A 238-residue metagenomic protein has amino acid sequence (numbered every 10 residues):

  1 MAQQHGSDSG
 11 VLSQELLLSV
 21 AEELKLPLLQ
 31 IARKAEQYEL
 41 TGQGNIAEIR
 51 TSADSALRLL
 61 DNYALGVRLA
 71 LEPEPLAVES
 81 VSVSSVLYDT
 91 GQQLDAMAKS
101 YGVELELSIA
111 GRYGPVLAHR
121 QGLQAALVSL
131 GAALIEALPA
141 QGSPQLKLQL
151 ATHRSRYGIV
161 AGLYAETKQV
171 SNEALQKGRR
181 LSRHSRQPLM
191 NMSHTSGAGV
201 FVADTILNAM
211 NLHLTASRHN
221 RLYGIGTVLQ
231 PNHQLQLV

Functional and structural regions predicted by a protein language model:
M1-L12, E173-R179: Conserved signal-transmission helix
L26-G44: Conserved C-terminal segment of the DHp
Q30, K34, A47-S100, E104: Conserved DHp (HisKA) dimerization/phosphotransfer helix of two-component histidine kinases, i.e., the long coiled-coil
E104-G114: Conserved catalytic submotifs in the C-terminal HATPase_c
S143-Y157, Y164: Short beta-strand/loop element within the Bergerat-fold HATPase_c
R156-G197: Glycine-rich/acidic phosphate-handling loop/turn and adjacent ATP-lid/helix of nucleotide-binding kinase/ATPase domains
G197-N211: Conserved glycine-/histidine-rich ATP-lid loop and adjacent helix of the Bergerat-fold HATPase_c
N208-V238: C-terminal end segment of the histidine kinase catalytic
